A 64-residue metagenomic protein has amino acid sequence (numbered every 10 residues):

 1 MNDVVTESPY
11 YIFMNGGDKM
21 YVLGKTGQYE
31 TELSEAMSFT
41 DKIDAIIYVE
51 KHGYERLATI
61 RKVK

Functional and structural regions predicted by a protein language model:
M1, G24-T26, D44-Y48: Intrinsically disordered, low-complexity boundary segments flanking structured domains
M1-E7, R61-K64: Short intrinsically disordered terminal tails
V4-E35, Y54: Short aromatic-glycine-(Arg/Gly/Cys) micro-motifs in beta-strand/loop hairpins
A36-S38, K42-K64: Short, mixed-charge low-complexity intrinsically disordered segments
